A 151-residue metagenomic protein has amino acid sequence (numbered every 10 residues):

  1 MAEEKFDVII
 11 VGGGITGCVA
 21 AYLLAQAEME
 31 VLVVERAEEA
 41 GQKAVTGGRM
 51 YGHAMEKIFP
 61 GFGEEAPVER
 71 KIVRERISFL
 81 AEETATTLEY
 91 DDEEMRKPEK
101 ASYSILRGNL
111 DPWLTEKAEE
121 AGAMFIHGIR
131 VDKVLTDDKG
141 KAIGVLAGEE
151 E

Functional and structural regions predicted by a protein language model:
E4, K71-V73, H127: Short, basic and Ser/Thr-rich N-terminal targeting/leader segments
E4-V33: N-terminal Rossmann-like FAD-binding beta1-loop-alpha1 element of flavoenzymes
G17, G48, D111-P112: Generic non-transmembrane alpha-helix signal with a bias for helix starts/N-cap capping motifs
A21, G52, T115: Short glycine-/small-residue-rich flexible loop motifs, especially phosphate/cofactor-binding loops
A27, A37-E83: N-terminal FAD cofactor-binding segment of flavoenzymes
S78-E151: Feature captures the FAD/FMN-dependent oxidoreductase FAD-binding
